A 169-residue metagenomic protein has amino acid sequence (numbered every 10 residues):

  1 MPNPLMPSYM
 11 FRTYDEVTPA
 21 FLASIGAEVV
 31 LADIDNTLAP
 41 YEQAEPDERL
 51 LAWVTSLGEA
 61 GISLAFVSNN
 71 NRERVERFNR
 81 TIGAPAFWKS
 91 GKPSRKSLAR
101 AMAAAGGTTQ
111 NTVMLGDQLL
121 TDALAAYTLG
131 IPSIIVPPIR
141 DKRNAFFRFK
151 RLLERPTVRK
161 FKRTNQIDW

Functional and structural regions predicted by a protein language model:
P2-A32, A39, Q43-A44, E48-M114 (+1 more regions): Asp-based, Mg2+/Mn2+-dependent phosphohydrolase catalytic module
